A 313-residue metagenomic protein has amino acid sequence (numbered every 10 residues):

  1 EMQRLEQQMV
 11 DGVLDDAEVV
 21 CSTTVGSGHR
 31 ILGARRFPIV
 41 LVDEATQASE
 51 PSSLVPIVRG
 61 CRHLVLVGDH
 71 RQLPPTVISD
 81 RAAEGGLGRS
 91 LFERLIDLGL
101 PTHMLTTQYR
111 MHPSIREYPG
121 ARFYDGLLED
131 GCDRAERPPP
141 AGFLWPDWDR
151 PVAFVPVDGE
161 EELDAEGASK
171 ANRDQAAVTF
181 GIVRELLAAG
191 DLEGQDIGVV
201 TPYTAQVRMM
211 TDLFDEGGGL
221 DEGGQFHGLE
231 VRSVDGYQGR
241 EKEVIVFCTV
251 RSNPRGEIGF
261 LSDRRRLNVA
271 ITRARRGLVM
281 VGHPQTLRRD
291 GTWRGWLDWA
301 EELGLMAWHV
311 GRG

Functional and structural regions predicted by a protein language model:
E1-D15: A substrate-engagement module of RecA-like helicase motors
D11, A17, V25-G313: Conserved helicase motor core of SF1/SF2 NTP-dependent helicases
